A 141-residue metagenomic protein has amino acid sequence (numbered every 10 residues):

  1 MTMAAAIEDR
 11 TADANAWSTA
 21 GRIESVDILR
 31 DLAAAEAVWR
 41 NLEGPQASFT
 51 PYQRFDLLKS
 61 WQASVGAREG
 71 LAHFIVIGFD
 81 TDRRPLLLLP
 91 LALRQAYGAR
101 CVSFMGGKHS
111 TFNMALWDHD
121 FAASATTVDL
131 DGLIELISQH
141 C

Functional and structural regions predicted by a protein language model:
M1-C141: N-acyltransferase acceptor-side catalytic subdomain
